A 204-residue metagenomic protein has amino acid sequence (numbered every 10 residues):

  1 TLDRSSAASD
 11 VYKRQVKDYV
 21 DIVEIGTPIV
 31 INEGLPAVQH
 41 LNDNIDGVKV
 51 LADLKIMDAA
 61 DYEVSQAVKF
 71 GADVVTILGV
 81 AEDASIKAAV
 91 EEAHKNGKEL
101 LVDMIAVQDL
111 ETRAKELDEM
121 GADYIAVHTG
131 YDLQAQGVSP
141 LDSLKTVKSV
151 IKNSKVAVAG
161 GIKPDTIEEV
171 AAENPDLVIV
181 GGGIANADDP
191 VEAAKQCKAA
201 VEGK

Functional and structural regions predicted by a protein language model:
T1-A8, Y12: Single conserved hydrophobic/aromatic residue that forms the stacking wall/gate of nucleotide- or nucleobase-binding
V23-I25, V50-L54, V75-I77, L100-M104 (+3 more regions): Hydrophobic faces of well-ordered beta-strands that scaffold small-molecule active sites in alpha/beta enzyme cores
I31-K55, A89-A106, P140-G160, C197-K204: Alpha-helix-loop-beta-strand connector modules within alpha/beta enzyme cores
H40-E92: Glycine/small-residue-rich loop that forms an oxyanion/phosphate-binding "nest" at active or ligand-binding sites
A59-K69, D109-E119, I162-L177: Catalytic cores of alpha/beta
A72-D83, I125-Q134, E173-A194: Glycine-rich phosphate-binding active-site loops on the catalytic face of alpha/beta enzymes
R113-K145, S154, A193: Glycine/Thr-rich beta-alpha phosphate-binding loop at enzyme active sites
S149-A159, K163-K204: Alpha/beta catalytic cores of nucleotide-metabolism and tRNA/nucleoside-modifying enzymes
